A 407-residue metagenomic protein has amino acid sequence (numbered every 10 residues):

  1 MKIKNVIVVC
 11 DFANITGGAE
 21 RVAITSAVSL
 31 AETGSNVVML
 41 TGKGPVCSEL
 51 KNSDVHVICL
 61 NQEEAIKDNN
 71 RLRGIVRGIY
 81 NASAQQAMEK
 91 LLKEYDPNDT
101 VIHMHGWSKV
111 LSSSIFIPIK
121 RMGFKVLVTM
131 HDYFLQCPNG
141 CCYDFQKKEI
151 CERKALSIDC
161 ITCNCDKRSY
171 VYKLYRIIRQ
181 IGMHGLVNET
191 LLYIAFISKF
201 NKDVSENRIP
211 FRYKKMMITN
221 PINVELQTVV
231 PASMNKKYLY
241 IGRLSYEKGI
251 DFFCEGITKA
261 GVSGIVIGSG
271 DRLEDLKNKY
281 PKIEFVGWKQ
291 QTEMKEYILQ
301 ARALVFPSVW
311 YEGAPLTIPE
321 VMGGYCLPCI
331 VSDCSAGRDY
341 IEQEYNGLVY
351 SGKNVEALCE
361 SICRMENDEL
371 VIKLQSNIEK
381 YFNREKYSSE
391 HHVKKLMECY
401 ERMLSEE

Functional and structural regions predicted by a protein language model:
N14-T16, T33-A82, L91, G270: N-terminal strand-loop element at the rim of the active site of nucleotide-sugar-dependent glycosyltransferases
R21, K236-K259, D271-E274: A conserved mid-protein helix/loop that constitutes part of the nucleotide-sugar donor-binding site
R121, F134, I150-Y193: Membrane-proximal helix-turn-helix segments that form the acceptor-binding/catalytic region of lipid-linked
F200, P221: Carbohydrate-associated surface elements
E274-K295: Nucleotide-activated donor-binding/catalytic signature segment of Leloir-type glycosyltransferases, i.e., the conserved
L327-V331: Short hydrophobic beta-strand element within catalytic cores of glycosyltransferases and related nucleotide-activated
Q343-E344, L348-V355, C363-E369: Conserved acidic donor-binding segment of nucleotide-sugar-dependent glycosyltransferases
E369-L404: A charged, aromatic-enriched C-terminal amphipathic alpha-helix characteristic of glycosyltransferases across folds
